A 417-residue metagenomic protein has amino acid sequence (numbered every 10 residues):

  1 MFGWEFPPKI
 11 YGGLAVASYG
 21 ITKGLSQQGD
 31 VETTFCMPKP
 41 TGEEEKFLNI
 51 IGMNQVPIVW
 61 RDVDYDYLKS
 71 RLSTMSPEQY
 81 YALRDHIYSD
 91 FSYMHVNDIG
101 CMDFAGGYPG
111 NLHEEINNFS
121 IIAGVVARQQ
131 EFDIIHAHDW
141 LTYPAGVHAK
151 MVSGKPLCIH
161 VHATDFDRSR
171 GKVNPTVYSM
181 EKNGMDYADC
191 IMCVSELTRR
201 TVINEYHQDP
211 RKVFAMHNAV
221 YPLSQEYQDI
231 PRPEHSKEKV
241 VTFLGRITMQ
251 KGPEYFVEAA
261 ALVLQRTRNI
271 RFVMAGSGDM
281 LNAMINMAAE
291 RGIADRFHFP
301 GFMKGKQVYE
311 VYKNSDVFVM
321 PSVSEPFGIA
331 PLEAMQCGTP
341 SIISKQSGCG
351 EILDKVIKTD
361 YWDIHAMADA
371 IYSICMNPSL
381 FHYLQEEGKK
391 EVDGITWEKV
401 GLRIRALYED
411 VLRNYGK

Functional and structural regions predicted by a protein language model:
D30-A127: A conserved catalytic-core segment of Leloir-type glycosyltransferases
M192, E234-A260, Q385: Conserved donor-binding/catalytic core segment of Leloir-type glycosyltransferases
L197, A219: Carbohydrate-associated surface elements
A283-M303: Nucleotide-activated donor-binding/catalytic signature segment of Leloir-type glycosyltransferases, i.e., the conserved
F302-M303, E310-S315: Short alpha-helical donor nucleotide-sugar binding micro-motif in glycosyltransferases
V323: Aromatic "clamp/platform" in nucleotide-sugar-dependent glycosyltransferases that forms part of the donor/acceptor
P340-I343: Short hydrophobic beta-strand element within catalytic cores of glycosyltransferases and related nucleotide-activated
V356-H365, S373-P378: Conserved acidic donor-binding segment of nucleotide-sugar-dependent glycosyltransferases
